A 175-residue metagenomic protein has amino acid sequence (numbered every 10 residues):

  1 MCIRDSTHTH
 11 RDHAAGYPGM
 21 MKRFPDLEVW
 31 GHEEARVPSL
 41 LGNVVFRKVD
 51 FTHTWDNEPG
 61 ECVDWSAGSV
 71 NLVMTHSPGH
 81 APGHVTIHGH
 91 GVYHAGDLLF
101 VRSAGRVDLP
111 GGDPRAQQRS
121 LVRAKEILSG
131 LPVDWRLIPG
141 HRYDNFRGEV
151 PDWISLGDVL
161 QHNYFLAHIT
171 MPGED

Functional and structural regions predicted by a protein language model:
M1-C2, A95: Beta-strand-loop-alpha-helix segment that lines the small-molecule cofactor/substrate pocket of alpha/beta enzymes
R4-G68, H162: Active-site HxH/HxHxD metal-binding segment of metal-dependent hydrolases
A15, L72, G111-G112: Residue-level signal for the nucleotide or nucleotide-sugar donor/cofactor binding architecture
L41, M74-H76: Active-site-adjacent C-terminal substructures of enzyme catalytic domains
V63-V73, H88-G91: Beta-strand-turn-beta hairpins that frame and shape the catalytic cleft of phosphate-ester-processing enzymes
H76, A81-P172: Metallo-beta-lactamase
